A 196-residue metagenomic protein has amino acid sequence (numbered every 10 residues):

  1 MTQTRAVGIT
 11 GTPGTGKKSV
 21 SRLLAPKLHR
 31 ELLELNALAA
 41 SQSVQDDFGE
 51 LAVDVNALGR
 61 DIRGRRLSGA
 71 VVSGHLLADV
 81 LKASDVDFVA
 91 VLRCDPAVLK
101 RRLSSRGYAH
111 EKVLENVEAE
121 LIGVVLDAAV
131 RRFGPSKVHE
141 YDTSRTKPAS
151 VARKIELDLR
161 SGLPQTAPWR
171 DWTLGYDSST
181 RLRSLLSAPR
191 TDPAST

Functional and structural regions predicted by a protein language model:
I9: Hydrophobic anchor at the beta1->P-loop junction of P-loop NTPases
T12: P-loop (Walker A) phosphate-binding loop of NTP-binding proteins
T15: ATP-binding Walker
K18: Walker A/P-loop
E31-L81, P168, T173-S178: ATP-dependent small-molecule kinase phosphotransfer cores that center on conserved nucleotide phosphate-binding segments
R93-H139, R145, R160-L163: A glycine- and Lys/Arg-enriched "phosphate-lid" helix/loop adjacent to the NTP-binding pocket of small-molecule kinases
V130-T196: NTP-dependent small-molecule kinase module
